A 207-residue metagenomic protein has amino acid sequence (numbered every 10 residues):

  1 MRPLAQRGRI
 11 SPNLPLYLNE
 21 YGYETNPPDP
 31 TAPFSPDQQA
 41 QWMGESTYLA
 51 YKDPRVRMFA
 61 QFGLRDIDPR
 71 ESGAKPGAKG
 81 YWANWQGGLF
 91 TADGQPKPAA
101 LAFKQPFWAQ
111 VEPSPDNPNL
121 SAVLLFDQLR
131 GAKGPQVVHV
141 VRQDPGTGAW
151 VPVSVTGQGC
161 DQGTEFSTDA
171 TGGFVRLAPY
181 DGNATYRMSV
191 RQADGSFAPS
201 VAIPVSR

Functional and structural regions predicted by a protein language model:
M1-D37: Noncatalytic carbohydrate-binding groove/subsite architecture in carbohydrate-active enzymes
M1-P3, R65-E71, R142-G146, G159-C160: Short regulatory "switch" loops immediately downstream of catalytic or recognition motifs within protein catalytic
S11-L16, K79-G87, A170: Glycine-rich, flexible loop segments associated with nucleotide phosphate handling
P12-L14, R55, Q136: Residue-level signal for beta-strand positions within conserved beta-sheet cores that form or flank
P15-Y17, A60, H139: A structural signal for isolated positions on well-ordered beta-strands in alpha/beta enzyme cores
Y21, P28-L129, G195-V201: Aromatic-rich peripheral "rim/lid" segments of glycoside hydrolase catalytic domains that contact and position glycan
W85-R207: Low-complexity, Ser/Thr/Pro-rich intrinsically disordered linker/stalk segments at domain junctions
